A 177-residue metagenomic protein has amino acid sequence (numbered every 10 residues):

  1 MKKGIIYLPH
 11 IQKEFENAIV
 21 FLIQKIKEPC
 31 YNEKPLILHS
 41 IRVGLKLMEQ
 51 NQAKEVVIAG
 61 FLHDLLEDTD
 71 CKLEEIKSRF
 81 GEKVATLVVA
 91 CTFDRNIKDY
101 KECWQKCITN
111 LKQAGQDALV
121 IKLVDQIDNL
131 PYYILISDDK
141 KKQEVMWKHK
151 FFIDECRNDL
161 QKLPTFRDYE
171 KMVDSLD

Functional and structural regions predicted by a protein language model:
M1-D177: Active-site helical microenvironments for divalent-metal-assisted chemistry
